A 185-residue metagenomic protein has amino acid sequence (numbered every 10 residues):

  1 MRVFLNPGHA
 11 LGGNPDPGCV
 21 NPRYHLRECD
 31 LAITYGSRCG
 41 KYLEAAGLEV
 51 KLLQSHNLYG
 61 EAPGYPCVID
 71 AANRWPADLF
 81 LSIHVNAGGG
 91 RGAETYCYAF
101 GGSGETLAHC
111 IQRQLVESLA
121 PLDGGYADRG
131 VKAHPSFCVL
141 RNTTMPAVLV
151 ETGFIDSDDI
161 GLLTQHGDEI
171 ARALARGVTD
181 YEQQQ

Functional and structural regions predicted by a protein language model:
M1-C67: Active-site histidine-acidic residue metal-binding/catalytic motifs, centered on HxH/HExxH-like signatures
F4, N14, G18, D70-W75 (+2 more regions): Active-site-adjacent mobile loop/cap segments within catalytic or ligand-binding domains
G8, H56, H84-N86, Y96 (+1 more regions): Anionic group-transfer/hydrolysis microenvironments
G12-R27, N86-L115: A short, glycine/acidic-enriched catalytic loop
R38, E44, C97, G102-A120 (+1 more regions): Long, well-ordered alpha-helical scaffolding segments within enzyme catalytic domains, especially pronounced
E49, D78-L79, P121: Residue-level detector of anion-binding/catalytic polar loops
E49-K51, L58-P66, A72-R74, G88-T95 (+1 more regions): Internal alpha/beta domain cores that form substrate/cofactor-binding pockets in large enzymes and binding proteins
N57, A62, L119-R141: Short catalytic/ligand-gating loop segments at beta-alpha or beta-beta junctions within enzyme catalytic domains
